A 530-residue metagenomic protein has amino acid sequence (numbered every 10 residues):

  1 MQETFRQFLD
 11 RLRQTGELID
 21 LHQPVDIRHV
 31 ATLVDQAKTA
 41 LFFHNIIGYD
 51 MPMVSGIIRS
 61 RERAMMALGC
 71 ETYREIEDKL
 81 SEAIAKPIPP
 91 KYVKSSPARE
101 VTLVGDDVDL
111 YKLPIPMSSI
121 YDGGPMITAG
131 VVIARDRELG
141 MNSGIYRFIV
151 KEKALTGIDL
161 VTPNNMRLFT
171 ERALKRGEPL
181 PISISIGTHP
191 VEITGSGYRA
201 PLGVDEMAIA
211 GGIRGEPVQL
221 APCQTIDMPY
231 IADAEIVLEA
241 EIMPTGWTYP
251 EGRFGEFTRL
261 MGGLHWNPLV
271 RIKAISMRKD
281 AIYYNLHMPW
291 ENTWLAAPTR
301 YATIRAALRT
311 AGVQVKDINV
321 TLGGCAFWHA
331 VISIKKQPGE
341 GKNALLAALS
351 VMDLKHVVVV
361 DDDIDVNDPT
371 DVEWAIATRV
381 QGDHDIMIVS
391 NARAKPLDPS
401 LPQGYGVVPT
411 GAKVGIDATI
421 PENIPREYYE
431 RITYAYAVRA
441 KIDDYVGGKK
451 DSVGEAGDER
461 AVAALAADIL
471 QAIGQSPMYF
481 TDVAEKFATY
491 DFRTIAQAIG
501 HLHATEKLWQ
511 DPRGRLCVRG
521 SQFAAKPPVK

Functional and structural regions predicted by a protein language model:
M1-R253, F257-L269, K273-G454: Extended, highly charged
E459-A463, Q510-K530: Short, cationic-aromatic polyanion-contact patches
E459-P477: Positively charged, polyanion-binding regions of nucleic-acid-associated proteins
S476-F487: Short acidic, hydrophobic short linear motifs in intrinsically disordered regions
Y490-H501: Short amphipathic alpha-helical interaction segments
E506: Glycine-centered, phosphate/nucleic-acid-interacting loop/turn motifs that mediate DNA/RNA or nucleotide
